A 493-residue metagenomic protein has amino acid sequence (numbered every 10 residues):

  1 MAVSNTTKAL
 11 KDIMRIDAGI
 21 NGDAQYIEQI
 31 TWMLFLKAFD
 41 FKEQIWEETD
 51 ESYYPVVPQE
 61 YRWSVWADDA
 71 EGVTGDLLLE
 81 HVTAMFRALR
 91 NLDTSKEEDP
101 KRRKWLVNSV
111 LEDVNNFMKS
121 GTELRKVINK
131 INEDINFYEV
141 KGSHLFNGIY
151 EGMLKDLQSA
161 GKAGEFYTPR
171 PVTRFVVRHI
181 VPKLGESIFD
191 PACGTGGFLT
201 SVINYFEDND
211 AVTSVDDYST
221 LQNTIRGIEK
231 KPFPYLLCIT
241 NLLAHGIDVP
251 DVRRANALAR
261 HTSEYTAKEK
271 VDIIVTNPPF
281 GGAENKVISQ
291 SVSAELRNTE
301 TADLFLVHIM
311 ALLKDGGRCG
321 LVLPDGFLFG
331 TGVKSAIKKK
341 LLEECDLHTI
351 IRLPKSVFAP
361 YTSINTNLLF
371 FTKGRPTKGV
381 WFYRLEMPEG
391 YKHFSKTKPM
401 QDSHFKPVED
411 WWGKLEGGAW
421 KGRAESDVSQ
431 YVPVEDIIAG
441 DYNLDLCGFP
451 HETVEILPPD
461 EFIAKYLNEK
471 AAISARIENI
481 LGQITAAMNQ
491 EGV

Functional and structural regions predicted by a protein language model:
M1-L184, R253-R260, R352-S356, K378-E386 (+2 more regions): Non-catalytic, mostly N-terminal accessory regions of nucleic-acid modification and defense proteins
T6, G22-Y26, E123, L145 (+9 more regions): Helical mechanochemical/support elements of P-loop NTPase systems and associated helical scaffolds
G22, P232-Y235, N298-F371: Conserved Class I SAM-dependent methyltransferase catalytic core
E165-T276, G281-A283, V292, T299 (+5 more regions): Conserved S-adenosyl-L-methionine
N223-R226, I288-A294, R352-P354, G390-T397: Short beta-alpha connecting loops at secondary-structure transitions that line or flank enzyme active sites
K270, I274, I364-N365, P376-G379 (+2 more regions): A generic structural signal for well-ordered coil/turn residues at beta-strand boundaries that shape enzyme active-site
D346-L347, A359-D410: C-terminal, active-site-flanking charged/polar segments
